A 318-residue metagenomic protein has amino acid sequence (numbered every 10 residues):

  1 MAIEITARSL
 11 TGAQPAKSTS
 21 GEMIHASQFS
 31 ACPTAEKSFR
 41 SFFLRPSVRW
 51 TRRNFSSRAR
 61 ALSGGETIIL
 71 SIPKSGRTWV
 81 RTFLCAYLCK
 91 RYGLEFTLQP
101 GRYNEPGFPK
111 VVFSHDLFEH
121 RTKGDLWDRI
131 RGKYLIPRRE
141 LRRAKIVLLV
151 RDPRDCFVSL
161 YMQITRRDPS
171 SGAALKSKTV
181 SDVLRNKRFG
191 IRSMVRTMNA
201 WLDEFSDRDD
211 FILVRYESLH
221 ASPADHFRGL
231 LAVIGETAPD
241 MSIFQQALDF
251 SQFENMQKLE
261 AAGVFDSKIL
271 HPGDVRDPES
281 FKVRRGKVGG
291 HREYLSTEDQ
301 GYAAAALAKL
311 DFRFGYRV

Functional and structural regions predicted by a protein language model:
A2-V214, R284-V318: PAPS-dependent sulfotransferase catalytic domain
F55-R58, E217-H220, D277-P278: A short, ordered amphipathic alpha-helix with a cationic face
G76-K90, L213-P239, A247, N255-K258: PAPS/PAP-binding and catalytic site of the sulfotransferase fold
G93-L98, G235-Q246, M256, R313-V318: Short, surface-exposed acidic
E119-H120, T165, S222, F227 (+3 more regions): Residues in flexible loops and secondary-structure boundaries
R154, A224-R228, F244-Q245, Q300 (+1 more regions): An amphipathic alpha-helix signature
Q246-A304: PAPS-dependent sulfotransferase catalytic core
